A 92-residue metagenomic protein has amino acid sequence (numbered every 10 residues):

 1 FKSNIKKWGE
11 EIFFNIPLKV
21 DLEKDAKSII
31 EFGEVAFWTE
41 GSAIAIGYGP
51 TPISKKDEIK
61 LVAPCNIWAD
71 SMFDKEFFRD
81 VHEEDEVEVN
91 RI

Functional and structural regions predicted by a protein language model:
S3-I92: Glycine-rich active-site loops that engage anionic ligands at enzyme catalytic sites
